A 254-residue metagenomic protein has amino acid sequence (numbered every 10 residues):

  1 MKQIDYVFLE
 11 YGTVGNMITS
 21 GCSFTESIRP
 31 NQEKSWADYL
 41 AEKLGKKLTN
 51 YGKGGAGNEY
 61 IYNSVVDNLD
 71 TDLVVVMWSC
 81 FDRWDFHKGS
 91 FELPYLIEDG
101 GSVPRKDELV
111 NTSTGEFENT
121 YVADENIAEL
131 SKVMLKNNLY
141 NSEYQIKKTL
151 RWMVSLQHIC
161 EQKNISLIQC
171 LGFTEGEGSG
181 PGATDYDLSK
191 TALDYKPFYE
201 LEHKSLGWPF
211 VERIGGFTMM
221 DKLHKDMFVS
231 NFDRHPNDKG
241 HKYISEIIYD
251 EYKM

Functional and structural regions predicted by a protein language model:
K2-L69, Y243: Serine-esterase "nucleophile elbow" of acetyl-processing enzymes
V66-D238, K242-M254: Alpha-helical cap/lid subdomain in secreted, periplasmic, or secretory-pathway luminal O-acyl-processing enzymes
